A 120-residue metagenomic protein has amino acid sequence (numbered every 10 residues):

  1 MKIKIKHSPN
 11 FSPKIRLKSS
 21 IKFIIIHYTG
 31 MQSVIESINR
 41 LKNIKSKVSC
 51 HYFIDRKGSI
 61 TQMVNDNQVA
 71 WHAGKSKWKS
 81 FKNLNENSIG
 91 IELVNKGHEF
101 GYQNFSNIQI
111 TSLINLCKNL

Functional and structural regions predicted by a protein language model:
K2-L120: Active-site-adjacent loop/helix surface patches within enzyme catalytic domains that shape the substrate-binding cleft
